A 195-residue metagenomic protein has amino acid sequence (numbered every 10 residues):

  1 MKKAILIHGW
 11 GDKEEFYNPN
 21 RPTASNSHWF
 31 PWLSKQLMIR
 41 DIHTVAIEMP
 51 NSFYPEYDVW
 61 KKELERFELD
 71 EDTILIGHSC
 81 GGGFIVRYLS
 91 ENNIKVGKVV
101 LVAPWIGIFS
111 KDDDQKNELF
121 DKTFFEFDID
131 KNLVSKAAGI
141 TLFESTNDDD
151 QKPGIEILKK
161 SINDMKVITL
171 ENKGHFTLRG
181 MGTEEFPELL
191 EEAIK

Functional and structural regions predicted by a protein language model:
M1-R40: Short, surface-exposed "cap/lid" segments of acyl-processing enzymes
G9-W10, M49-S52, V99-F109, S145: Active-site nucleophile loop of the alpha/beta-hydrolase fold
P55, K173-F186: Catalytic histidine-centered segment of alpha/beta-hydrolase-like enzymes
I76-V86: Gly/Ala-rich beta-loop-alpha elbow adjacent to hydrolase catalytic centers
P104-N132: Flexible "cap/lid" loop of the alpha/beta hydrolase fold
K136-A137, T141-E144: Short beta-strand/loop motif that positions the catalytic acidic residue of the alpha/beta-hydrolase fold
D148-G154: Conserved alpha/beta-hydrolase "acid-adjacent" motif
S161-L178: Catalytic histidine neighborhood in serine/cysteine hydrolases with alpha/beta-hydrolase-type architecture
